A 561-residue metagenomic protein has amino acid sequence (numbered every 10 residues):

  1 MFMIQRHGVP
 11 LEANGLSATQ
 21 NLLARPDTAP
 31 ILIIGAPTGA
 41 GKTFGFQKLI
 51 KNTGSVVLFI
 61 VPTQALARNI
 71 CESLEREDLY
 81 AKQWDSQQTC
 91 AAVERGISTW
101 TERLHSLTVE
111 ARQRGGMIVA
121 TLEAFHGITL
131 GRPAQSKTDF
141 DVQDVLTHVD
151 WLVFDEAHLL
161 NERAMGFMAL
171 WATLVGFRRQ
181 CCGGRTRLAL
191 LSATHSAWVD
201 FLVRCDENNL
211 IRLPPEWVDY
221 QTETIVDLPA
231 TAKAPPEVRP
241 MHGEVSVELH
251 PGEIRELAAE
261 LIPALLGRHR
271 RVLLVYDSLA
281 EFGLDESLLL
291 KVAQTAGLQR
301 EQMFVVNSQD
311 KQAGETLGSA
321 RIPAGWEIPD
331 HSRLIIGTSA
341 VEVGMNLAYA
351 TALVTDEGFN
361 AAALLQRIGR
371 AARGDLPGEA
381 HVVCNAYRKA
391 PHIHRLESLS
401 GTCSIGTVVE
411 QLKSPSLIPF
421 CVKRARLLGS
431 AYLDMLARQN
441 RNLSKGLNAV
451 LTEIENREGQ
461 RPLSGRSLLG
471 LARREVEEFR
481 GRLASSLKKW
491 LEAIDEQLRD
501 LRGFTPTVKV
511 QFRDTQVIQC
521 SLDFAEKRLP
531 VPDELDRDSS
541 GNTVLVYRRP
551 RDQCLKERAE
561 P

Functional and structural regions predicted by a protein language model:
M1-P561: N-terminal helicase ATP-binding lobe
